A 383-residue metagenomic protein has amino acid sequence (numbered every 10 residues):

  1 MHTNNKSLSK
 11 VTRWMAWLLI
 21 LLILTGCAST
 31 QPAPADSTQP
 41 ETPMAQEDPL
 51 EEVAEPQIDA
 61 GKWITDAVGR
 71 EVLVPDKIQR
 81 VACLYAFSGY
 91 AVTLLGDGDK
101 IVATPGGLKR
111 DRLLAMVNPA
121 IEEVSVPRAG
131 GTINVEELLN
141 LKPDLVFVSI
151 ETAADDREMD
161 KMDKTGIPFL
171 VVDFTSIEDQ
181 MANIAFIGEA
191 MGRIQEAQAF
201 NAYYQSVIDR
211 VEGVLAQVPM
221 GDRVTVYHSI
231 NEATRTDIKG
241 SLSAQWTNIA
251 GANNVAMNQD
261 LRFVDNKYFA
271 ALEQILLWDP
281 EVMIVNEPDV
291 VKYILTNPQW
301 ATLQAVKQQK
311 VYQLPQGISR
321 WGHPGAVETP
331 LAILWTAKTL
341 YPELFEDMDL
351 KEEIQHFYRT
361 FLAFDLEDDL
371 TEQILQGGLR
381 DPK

Functional and structural regions predicted by a protein language model:
H2-M15: Bacterial N-terminal signal peptides that target proteins for export
I23-G26: C-terminal motif of bacterial Sec signal peptides marking the signal peptidase cleavage site
A28-Q31: Bacterial signal peptide processing site
Q39-P75: N-terminal low-complexity, Pro/Thr/Ser-rich intrinsically disordered segments that act as propeptides or flexible
G61, E71, D156-R235, K267 (+1 more regions): Extracytoplasmic substrate-binding proteins
A67-G69, V124-E136, D260-L272: Short helix-initiation/N-cap motifs at beta->coil->alpha
C83-L139, L145-A153, V255: A short, structured surface patch at a secondary-structure boundary
G240-N266: Alpha-helical, coiled-coil/dimerization segments enriched in small aliphatic residues
